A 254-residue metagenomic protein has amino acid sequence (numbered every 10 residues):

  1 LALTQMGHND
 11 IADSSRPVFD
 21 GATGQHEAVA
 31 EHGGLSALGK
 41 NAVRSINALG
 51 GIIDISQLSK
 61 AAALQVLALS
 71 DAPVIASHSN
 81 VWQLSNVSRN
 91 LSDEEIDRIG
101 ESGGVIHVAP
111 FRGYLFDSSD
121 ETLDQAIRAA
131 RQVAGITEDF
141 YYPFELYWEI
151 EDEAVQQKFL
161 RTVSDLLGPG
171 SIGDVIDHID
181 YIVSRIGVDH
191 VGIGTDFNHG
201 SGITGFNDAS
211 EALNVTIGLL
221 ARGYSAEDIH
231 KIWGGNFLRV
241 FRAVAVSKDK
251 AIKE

Functional and structural regions predicted by a protein language model:
L1-M6, E101-P110, V191-T195: Non-cysteine beta-strand/loop elements that form the S-adenosyl-L-methionine
T4-H8, G51, S56-A61, S79-W82 (+2 more regions): Active-site beta-loop-alpha junctions enriched in small/polar residues
P17-D54, L58-I75, S88-G104, G173-D189: Histidine/acidic residue-rich metal-binding segments in metalloenzymes
I53, H78, I106, D196 (+2 more regions): Conserved, mostly hydrophobic/aromatic
S92-Q157: Aromatic-lined glycan-binding groove of carbohydrate-active enzymes
V108-P110, R185-A209: Short acidic/histidine-rich active-site segments
A154-D180, A226-F241: C-terminal helical cap
N207-E254: Mid-to-C-terminal alpha-helical segments outside catalytic/metal-binding sites
